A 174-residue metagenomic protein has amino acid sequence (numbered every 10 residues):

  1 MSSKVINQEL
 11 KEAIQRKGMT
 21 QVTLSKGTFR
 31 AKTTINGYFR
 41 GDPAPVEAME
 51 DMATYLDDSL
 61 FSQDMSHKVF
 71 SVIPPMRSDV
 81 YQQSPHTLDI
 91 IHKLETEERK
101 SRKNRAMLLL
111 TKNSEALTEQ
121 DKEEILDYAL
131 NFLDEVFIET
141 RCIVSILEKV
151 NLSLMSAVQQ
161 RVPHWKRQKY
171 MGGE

Functional and structural regions predicted by a protein language model:
M1-R16: A short, Lys/Arg-rich alpha-helix, primarily the initiator
I14, S25, A53: The alpha-helix within a helix-turn-helix
T20-K26: Short alpha-helical "recognition helix" segments of helix-turn-helix
F29-A44: Recognition helix of helix-turn-helix/homeodomain-like DNA-binding domains that insert into the DNA major groove
E47-Q63: DNA major-groove recognition helix of helix-turn-helix/homeodomain DNA-binding modules
M65-I91, A157-E174: Short, charged recognition helix plus adjacent turn of helix-turn-helix-like nucleic-acid-binding domains
S71-F137: Helix-turn-helix/homeodomain-like alpha-helical modules used for DNA recognition and transcription-factor dimerization
E115-E174: Charged, low-complexity intrinsically disordered regulatory/assembly segments
